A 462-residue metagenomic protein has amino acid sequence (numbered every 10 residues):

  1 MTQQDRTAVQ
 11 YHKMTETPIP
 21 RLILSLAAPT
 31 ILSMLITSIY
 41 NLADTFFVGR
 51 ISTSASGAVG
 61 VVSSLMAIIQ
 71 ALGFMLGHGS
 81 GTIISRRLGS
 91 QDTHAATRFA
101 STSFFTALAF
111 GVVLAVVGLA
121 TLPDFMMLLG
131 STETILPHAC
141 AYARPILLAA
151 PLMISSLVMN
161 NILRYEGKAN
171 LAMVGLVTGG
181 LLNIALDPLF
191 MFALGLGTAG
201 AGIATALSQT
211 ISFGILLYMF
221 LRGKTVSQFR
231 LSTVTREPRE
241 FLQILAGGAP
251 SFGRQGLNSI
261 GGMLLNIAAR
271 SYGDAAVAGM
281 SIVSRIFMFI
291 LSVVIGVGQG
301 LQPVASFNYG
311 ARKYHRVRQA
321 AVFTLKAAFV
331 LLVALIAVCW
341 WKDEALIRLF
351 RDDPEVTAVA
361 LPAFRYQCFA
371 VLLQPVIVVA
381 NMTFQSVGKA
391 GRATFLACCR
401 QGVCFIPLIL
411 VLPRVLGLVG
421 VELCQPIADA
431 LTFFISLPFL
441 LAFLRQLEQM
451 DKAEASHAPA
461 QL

Functional and structural regions predicted by a protein language model:
M1-A27, I84-P151, A193-A249, A305-A370 (+1 more regions): Short alpha-helical transmembrane segments in multi-pass integral membrane proteins
E16, P20-I39, A43, L65-L72 (+6 more regions): Residue-level signal for short hydrophobic patches within transmembrane helices of multi-pass membrane transporters
S25-D44, P145, G179, S208-S212 (+4 more regions): Transmembrane helical elements of multi-pass membrane transporters/channels
T30, M34, F46, S63 (+17 more regions): Transmembrane alpha-helix boundary and packing residues in multipass membrane permease domains and related
L35, I39-G57, M126-E133, L189-L196 (+5 more regions): Helix-terminus/linker motif at the lipid-water interface of multi-pass membrane proteins
S56-V116, M153-A172, G279-D343, Q374-L396: Small-residue-rich hydrophobic transmembrane alpha-helices
I68-A71, N183-P188, F213-L217, F289-S292 (+3 more regions): Hydrophobic transmembrane alpha-helices of multi-pass small-molecule transporters
G77, I146-R164, A172-G180, A201-G214 (+4 more regions): Short runs within selected transmembrane alpha-helices of multi-pass transporters and secretion channels
